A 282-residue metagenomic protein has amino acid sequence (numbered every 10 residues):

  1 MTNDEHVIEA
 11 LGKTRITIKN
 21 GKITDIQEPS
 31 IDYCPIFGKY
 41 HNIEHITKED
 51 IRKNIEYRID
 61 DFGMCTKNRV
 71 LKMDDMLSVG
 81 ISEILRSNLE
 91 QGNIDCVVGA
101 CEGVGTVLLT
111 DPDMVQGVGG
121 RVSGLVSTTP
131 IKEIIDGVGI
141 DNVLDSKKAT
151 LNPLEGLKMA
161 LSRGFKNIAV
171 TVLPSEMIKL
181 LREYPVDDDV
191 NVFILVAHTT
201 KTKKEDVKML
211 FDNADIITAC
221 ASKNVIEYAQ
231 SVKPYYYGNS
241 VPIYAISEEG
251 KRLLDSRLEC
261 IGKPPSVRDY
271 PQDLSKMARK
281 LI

Functional and structural regions predicted by a protein language model:
M1-I282: Conserved mixed alpha/beta catalytic, RNA-binding, or beta-rich assembly cores of soluble enzyme, regulatory
